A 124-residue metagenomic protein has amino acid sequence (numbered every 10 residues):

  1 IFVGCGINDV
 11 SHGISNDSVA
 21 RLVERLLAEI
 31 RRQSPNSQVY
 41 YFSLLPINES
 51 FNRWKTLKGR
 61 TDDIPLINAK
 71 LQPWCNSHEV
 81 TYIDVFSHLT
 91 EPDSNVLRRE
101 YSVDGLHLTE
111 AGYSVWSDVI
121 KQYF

Functional and structural regions predicted by a protein language model:
I1-F124: Alpha-helical cap/lid subdomain in secreted, periplasmic, or secretory-pathway luminal O-acyl-processing enzymes
